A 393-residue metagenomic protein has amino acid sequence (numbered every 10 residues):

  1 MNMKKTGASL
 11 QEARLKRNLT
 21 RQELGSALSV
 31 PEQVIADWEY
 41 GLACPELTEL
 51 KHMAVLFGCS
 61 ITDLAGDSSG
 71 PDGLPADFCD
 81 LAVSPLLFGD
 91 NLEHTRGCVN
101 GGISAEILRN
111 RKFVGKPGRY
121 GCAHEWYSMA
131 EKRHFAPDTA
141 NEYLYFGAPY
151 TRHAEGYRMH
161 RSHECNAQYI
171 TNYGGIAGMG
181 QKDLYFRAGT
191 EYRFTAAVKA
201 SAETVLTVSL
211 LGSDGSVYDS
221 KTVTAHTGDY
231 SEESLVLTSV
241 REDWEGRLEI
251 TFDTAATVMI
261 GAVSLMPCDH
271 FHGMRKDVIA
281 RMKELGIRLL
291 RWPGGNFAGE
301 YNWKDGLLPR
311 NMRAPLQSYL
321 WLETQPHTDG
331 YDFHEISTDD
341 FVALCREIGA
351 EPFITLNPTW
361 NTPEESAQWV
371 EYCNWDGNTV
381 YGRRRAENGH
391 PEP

Functional and structural regions predicted by a protein language model:
M1-K16: A short, Lys/Arg-rich alpha-helix, primarily the initiator
L15, S26, V55: Alpha-helical residues within the helix-turn-helix
N18-D37: Short alpha-helical DNA-recognition segment
T48-D63: DNA major-groove recognition helix of helix-turn-helix/homeodomain DNA-binding modules
S60, P71-H334, E351, N361 (+1 more regions): Extracellular and organelle-lumenal recognition/adhesion modules and their flexible linkers in secreted
D90, H334-E335, F341, I348 (+2 more regions): Catalytic-domain carbohydrate-binding cleft regions of carbohydrate-active enzymes
F252-D253, P293-G294, T379-P393: Active-site groove signature of glycoside hydrolases
